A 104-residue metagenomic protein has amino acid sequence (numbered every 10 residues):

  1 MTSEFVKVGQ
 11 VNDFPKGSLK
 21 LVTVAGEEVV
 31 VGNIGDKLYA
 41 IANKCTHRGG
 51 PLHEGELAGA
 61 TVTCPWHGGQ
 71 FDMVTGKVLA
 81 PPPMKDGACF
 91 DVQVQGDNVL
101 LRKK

Functional and structural regions predicted by a protein language model:
M1-G59, D72-M73, D86-K104: N-terminal pre-ligand scaffold of iron-sulfur
C45, C64-H67: Short cysteine clusters
G59-P65, L79-G87: Short cysteine/histidine-rich metal-coordination sites, predominantly Zn2+-binding motifs
